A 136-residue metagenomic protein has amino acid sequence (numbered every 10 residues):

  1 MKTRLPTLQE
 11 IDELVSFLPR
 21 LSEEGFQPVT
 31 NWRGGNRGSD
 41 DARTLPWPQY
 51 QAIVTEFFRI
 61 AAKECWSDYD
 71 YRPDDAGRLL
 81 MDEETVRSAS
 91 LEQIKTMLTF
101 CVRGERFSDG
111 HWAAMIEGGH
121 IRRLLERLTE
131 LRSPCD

Functional and structural regions predicted by a protein language model:
K2-W66: Short terminal alpha-helical segments
L5, S67-A89: N-terminal acidic leader/helix
T7-E10, V86-V102: Short amphipathic alpha-helical heptad-repeat segments
E10-E13, Q49, I53, A89-Q93 (+2 more regions): Structural recognition of alpha-solenoid helical scaffolds
W32-G35, W66-G77, K95-T99: Amphipathic alpha-helical repeat scaffolds of TPR domains
E56, I60, D70, H111 (+1 more regions): Short, Lys/Arg-enriched phosphate-binding patches
A61, T85-A89, G119, S133: Alpha-helix capping and inter-helical loop/turn segments
T96-D136: Amphipathic alpha-helical binding modules
